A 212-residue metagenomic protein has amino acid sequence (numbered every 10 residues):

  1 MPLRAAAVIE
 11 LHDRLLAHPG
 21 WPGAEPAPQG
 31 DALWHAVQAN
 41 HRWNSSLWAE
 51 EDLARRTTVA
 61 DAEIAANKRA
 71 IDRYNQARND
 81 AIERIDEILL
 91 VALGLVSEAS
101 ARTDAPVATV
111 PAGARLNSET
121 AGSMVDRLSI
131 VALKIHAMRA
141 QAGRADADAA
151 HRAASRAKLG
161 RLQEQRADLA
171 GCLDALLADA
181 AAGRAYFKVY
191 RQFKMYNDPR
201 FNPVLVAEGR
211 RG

Functional and structural regions predicted by a protein language model:
M1-G212: Anionic, Ser/Thr-rich low-complexity intrinsically disordered regions
